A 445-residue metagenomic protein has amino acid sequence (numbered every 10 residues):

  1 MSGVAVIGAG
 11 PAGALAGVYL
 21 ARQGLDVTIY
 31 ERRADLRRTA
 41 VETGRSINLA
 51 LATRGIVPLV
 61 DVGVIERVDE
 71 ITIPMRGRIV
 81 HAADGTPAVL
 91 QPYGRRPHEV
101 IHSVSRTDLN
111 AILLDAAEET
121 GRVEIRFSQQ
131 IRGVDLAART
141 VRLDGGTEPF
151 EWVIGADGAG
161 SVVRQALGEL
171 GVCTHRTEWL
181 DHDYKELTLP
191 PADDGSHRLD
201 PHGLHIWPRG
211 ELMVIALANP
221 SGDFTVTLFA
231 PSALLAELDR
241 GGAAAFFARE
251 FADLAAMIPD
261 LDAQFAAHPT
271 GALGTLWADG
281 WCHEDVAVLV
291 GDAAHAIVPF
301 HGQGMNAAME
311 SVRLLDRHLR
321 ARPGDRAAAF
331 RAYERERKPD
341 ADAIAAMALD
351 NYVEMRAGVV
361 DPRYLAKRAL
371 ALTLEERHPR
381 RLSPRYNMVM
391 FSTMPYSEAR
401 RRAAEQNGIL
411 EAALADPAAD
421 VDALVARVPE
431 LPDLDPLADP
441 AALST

Functional and structural regions predicted by a protein language model:
G3-A5, A9-G77, A83, V100-D108 (+1 more regions): Glycine-rich FAD cofactor-binding loop and adjacent beta-loop-alpha segment at the N-terminus of flavoprotein
A9-R22, G155, L187, P269-V360: Conserved mid-domain beta->alpha element of the FAD-binding
A34, G160, H295: Short, glycine/acidic-enriched loop or turn micro-motifs at the edges of active sites
E70-P74, E124, A252-A266, P323-A332 (+1 more regions): Acidic/histidine metal-binding catalytic segments
T86-V104, F229: Helix-loop-beta segment of a Rossmann-like dinucleotide-binding subdomain
V104-R126: Helical element adjacent to the flavin cofactor pocket in flavoenzyme catalytic cores
D115, Q129-G133, A138-L273, W277-H283: Conserved FAD-binding catalytic core of PHBH/FMO-like flavoproteins
R317-T445: C-terminal helical "tail/cap" subdomain of flavin- and related membrane-associated enzymes
